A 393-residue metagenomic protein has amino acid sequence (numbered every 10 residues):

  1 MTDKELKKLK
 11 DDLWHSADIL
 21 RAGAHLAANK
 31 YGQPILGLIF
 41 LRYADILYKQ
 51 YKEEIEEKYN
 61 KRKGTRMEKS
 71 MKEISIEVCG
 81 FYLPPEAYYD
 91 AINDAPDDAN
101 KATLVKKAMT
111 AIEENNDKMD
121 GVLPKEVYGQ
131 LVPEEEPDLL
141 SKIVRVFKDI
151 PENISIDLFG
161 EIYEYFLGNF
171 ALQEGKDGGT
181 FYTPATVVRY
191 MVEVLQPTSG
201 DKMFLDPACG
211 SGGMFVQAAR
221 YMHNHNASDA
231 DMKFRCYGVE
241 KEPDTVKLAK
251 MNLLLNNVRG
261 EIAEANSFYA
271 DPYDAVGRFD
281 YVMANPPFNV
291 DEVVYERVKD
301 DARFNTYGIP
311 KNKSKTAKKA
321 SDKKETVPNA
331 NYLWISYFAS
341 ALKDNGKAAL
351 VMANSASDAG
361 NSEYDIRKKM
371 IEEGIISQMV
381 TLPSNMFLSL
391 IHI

Functional and structural regions predicted by a protein language model:
M1-L195, S199-G200, E261-A270, T381-N385: Non-catalytic, mostly N-terminal accessory regions of nucleic-acid modification and defense proteins
A27, Y31-F40, M191, A320-L388: Conserved Class I SAM-dependent methyltransferase catalytic core
E152, G238-E242, Y281, K324-P328 (+1 more regions): Hydrophobic alpha-helical scaffolding
D177-A284, F288-D301, M352-S355, A359-I376: Conserved S-adenosyl-L-methionine
F288-L333, A349, N354-A356: Mobile active-site "lid"/loop adjacent to the S-adenosyl-L-methionine
I391-I393: Conserved small/polar residues in nucleotide/adenosyl-binding loops
